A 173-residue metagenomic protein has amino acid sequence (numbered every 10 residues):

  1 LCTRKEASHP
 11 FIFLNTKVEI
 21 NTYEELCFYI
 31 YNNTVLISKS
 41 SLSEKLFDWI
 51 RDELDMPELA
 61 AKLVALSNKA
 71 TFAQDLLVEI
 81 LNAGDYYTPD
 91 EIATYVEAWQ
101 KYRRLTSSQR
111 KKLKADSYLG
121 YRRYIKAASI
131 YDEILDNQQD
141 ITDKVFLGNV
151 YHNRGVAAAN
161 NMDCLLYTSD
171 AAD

Functional and structural regions predicted by a protein language model:
L1-S107: Long, contiguous interaction/recruitment modules in multidomain scaffold/adaptor proteins
M56, Y167-D173: Conserved small/polar residues in nucleotide/adenosyl-binding loops
R103, T142-D143: Short coil/turn linker motifs that delimit alpha-helical repeat modules in TPR/alpha-solenoid proteins
R104-I130: Alpha-helical segment of the N-proximal tetratricopeptide repeat
Y124, C164-L165: TPR-repeat structural position
L135-N137: Amphipathic alpha-helical segments of tetratricopeptide repeats
